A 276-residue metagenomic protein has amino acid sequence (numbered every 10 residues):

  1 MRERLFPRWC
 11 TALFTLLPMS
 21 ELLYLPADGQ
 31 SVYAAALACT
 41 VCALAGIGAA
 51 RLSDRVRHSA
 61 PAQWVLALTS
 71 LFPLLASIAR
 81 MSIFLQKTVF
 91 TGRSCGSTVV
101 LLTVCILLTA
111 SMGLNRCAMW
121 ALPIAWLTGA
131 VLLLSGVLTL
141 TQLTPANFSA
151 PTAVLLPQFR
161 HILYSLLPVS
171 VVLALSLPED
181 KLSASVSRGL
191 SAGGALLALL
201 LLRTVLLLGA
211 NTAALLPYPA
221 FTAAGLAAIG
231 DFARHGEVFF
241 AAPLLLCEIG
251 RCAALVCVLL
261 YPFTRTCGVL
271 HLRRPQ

Functional and structural regions predicted by a protein language model:
L5-L23, A34-G46, L66-S70, L74-S77 (+5 more regions): Hydrophobic, membrane-embedded alpha-helices of multi-pass small-molecule transporters
L23-Q30, M81-F90, Q142-L155, A214: Membrane-interface helix termini and inter-helical loops of multi-pass transporters
P26-G29, L52-R55, I83-Q86, T103-I124 (+1 more regions): Membrane-water interface regions at transmembrane-helix termini and the short interhelical loops of multi-pass membrane
S53-R93, S111, A241-C267: Hydrophobic transmembrane alpha-helices that form the core helical bundles of multi-pass secondary transporters
A60-W64, W120-T128, R188: Cytoplasmic-side transmembrane-helix entry/capping segments in multi-pass membrane proteins
I78, L134-T141, L199-T212: C-terminal TM-helix exit segments that contain a strictly Trp-centered aromatic cap at the helix terminus
L127-V131, L190-L206: Hydrophobic alpha-helical membrane-insertion segments
L207-E237: Membrane-interface interhelical connector segments
